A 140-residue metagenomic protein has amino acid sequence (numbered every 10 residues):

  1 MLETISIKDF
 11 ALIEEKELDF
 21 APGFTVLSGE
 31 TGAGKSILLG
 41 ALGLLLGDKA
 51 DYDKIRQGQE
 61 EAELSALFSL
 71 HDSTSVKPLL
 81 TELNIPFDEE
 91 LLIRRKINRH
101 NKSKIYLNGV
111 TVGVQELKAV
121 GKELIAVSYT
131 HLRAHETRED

Functional and structural regions predicted by a protein language model:
T4-R138: Gly/Lys-enriched N-terminal cap/neck module of very large, oligomeric protein machines
